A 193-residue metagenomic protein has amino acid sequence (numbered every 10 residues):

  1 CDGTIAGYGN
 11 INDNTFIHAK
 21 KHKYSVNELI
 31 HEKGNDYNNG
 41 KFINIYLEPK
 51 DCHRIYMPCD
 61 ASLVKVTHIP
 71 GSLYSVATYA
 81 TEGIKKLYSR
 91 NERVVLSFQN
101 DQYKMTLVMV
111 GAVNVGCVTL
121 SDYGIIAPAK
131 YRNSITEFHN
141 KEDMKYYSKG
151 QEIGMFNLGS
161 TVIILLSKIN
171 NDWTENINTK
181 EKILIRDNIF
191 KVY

Functional and structural regions predicted by a protein language model:
C1-Y193: Contiguous, well-folded functional domains in the mature portion of proteins
